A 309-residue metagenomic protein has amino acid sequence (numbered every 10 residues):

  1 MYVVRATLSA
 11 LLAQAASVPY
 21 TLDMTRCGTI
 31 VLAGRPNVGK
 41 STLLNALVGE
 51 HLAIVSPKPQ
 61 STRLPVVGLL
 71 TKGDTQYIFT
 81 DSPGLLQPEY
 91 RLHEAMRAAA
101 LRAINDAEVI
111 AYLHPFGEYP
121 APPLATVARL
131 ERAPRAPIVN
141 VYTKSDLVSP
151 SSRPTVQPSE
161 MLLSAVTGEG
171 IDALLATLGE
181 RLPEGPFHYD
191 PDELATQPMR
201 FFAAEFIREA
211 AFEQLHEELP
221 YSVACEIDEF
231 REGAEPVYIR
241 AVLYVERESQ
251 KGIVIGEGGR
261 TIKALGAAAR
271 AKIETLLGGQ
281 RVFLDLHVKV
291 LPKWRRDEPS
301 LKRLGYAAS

Functional and structural regions predicted by a protein language model:
T7, Q14, P19-T21: Short, positively charged and aromatic/hydrophobic N-terminal segments
Y20-A98, R102: Conserved G1/Walker A P-loop phosphate-binding module
G39, G170, T261: Conserved glycine(s) of the Walker
E50, L69, G73, A103-I110 (+8 more regions): Conserved, well-folded catalytic cores of nucleic-acid-processing and energy-transducing macromolecular machines
R97-E160, G233: Conserved C-terminal guanine-recognition region of P-loop GTPase G domains, centered on the G4
A136-V139, S145-A195: Canonical P-loop GTPase G-domain recognition
M199-S309: P-loop NTP-binding site
